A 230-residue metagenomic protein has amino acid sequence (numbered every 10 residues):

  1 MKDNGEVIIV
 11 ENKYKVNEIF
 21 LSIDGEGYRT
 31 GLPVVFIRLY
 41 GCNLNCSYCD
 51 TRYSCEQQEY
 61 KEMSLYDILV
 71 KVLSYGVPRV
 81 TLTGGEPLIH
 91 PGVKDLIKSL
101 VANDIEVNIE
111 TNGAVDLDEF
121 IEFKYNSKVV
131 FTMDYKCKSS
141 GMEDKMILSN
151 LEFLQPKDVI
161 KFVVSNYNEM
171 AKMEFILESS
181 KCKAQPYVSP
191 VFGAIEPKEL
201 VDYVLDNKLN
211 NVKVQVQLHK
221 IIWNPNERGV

Functional and structural regions predicted by a protein language model:
M1-F36, Y40, L44-Y48, R52 (+2 more regions): Flexible, acidic/Gly-rich N-terminal and inter-domain linker regions that tether and position cofactor-handling modules
I9-V10, Y14-N17, P33-V34, Y40 (+1 more regions): Conserved Radical SAM active-site core
I19-D24, D50, P78, L82 (+3 more regions): Generic, low-specificity signal for short hydrophobic/alpha-helical stretches with a mild N-terminal bias, encompassing
L69, L88-V230: Conserved AdoMet/S-adenosylmethionine-binding subsite of the radical SAM
